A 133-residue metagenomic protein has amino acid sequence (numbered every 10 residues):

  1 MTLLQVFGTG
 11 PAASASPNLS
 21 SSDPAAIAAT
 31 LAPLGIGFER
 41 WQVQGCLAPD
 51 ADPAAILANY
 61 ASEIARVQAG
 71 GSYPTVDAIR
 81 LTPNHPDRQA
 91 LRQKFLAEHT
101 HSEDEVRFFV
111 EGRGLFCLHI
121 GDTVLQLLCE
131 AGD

Functional and structural regions predicted by a protein language model:
M1-V6, A12-A26, T30-A32: Non-catalytic accessory regions outside enzyme or core folds
L19, A28-A131: Active-site region of the double-stranded beta-helix
